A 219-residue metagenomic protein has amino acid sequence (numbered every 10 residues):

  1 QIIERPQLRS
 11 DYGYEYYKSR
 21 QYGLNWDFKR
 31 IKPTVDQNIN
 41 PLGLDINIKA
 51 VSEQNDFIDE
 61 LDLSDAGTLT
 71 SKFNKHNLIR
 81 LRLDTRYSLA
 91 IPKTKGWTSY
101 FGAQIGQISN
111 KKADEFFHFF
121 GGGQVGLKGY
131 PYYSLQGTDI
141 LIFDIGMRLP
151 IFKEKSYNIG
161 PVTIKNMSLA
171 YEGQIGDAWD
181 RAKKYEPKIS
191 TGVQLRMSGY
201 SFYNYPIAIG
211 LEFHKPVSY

Functional and structural regions predicted by a protein language model:
Q1, I46-A50, S99-A103, I145 (+3 more regions): Membrane-embedded beta-strand positions of outer-membrane beta-barrel proteins
Q1-Q7: Transmembrane beta-barrel wall of Gram-negative outer-membrane proteins
L8-N166, W179-R181: C-terminal outer-membrane beta-barrel translocator/porin domains of Gram-negative envelope proteins and their
Y22-L24, L83, I189-V193, I209: One face of beta-strands
I140, N166, E186-Q194, P206: Short amphipathic alpha-helical segments
L149-P150, S168-T191, Y200: Outer-membrane beta-barrel transmembrane domain signature
K165, L169, S190, G210-K215: Small/polar glycine-rich anion-binding or flexible loop at a beta-alpha turn
S198-Y219: Predominantly the C-terminal beta-signal and adjacent terminal strand-loop region of outer-membrane beta-barrel
